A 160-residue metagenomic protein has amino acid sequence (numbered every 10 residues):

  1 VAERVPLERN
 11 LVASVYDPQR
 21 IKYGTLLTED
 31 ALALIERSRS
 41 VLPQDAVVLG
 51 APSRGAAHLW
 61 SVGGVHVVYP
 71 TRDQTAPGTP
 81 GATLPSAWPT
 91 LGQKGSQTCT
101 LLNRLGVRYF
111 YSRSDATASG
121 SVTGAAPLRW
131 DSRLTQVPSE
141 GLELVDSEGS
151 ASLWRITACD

Functional and structural regions predicted by a protein language model:
A2-D160: Extracytoplasmic
